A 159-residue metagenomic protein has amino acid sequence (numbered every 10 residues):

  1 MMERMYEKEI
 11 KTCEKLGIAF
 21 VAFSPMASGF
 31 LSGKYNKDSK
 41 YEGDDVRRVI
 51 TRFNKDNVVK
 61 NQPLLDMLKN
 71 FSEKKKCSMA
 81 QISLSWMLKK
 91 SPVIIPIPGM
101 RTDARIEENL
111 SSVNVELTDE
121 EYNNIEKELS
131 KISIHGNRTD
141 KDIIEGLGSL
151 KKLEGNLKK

Functional and structural regions predicted by a protein language model:
M1-I132, L147-L157: Beta/alpha (TIM)-barrel catalytic core signal, keyed to glycine-rich beta->alpha loops juxtaposed to Asp/Glu that bind
L129, R138-D140: Flavin-dependent oxidoreductase catalytic cores
H135: Substrate/cofactor-recognition hotspot
I143-I144: Short, charged recognition helix plus adjacent turn of helix-turn-helix-like nucleic-acid-binding domains
